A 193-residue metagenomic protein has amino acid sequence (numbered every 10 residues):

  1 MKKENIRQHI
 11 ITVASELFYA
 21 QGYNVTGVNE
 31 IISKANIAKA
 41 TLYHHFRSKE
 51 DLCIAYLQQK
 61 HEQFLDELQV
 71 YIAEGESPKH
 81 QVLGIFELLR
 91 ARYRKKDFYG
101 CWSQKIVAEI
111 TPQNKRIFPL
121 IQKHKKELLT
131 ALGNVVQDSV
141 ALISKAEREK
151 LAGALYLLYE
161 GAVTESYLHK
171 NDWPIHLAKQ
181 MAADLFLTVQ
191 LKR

Functional and structural regions predicted by a protein language model:
M1-Q21, V25-I37, D51: Basic, helix-initiating cap at the start of DNA-binding domains
A35-F46: Short hydrophobic/aromatic patch on the recognition helix
E50-L52, I106: A secondary-structure capping/hinge motif
C53-K60: Alpha-helical DNA-contacting segments of helix-turn-helix folds
A55, Q69-K95, A152-L155: Hydrophobic alpha-helical connector segments
H80, N114-S139: Amphipathic alpha-helical packing segments from all-alpha helical-bundle domains
K95-R116: Amphipathic alpha-helical segments used for helix-helix packing
F118-H124, S139-L185, R193: Hydrophobic/aromatic-rich alpha-helical bundle segments in the mid-to-C-terminal region
